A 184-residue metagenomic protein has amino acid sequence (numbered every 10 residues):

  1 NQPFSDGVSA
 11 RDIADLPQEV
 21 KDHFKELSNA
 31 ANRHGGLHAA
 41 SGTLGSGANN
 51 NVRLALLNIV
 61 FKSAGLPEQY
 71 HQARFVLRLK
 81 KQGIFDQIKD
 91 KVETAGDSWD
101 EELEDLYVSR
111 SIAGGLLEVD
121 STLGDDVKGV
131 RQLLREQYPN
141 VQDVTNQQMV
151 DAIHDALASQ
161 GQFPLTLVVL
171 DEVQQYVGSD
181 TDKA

Functional and structural regions predicted by a protein language model:
N1-D15, P139-Q142, H154, Q174-A184: Signature of the SF2 helicase/ATPase Hel1-core->accessory helical subdomain module
N1-V108: P-loop NTPase motor core
Q2, L54-F61, D151, D155 (+2 more regions): A broad, structural surface signal
H23, Q69-L167: Mid-core helix/loop region of P-loop NTP-binding domains shared across ATPases and GTPases
N32-H38, V130-R131, L167-L170: Surface-exposed beta-strand-to-loop junctions that form interaction patches on eukaryotic regulatory domains
G47-V52, D126, Q174-G178, A184: Flexible loop/turn segments at secondary-structure boundaries
G161-T181: Conserved P-loop NTPase "ATPase switch" module shared by AAA+ and STAND
